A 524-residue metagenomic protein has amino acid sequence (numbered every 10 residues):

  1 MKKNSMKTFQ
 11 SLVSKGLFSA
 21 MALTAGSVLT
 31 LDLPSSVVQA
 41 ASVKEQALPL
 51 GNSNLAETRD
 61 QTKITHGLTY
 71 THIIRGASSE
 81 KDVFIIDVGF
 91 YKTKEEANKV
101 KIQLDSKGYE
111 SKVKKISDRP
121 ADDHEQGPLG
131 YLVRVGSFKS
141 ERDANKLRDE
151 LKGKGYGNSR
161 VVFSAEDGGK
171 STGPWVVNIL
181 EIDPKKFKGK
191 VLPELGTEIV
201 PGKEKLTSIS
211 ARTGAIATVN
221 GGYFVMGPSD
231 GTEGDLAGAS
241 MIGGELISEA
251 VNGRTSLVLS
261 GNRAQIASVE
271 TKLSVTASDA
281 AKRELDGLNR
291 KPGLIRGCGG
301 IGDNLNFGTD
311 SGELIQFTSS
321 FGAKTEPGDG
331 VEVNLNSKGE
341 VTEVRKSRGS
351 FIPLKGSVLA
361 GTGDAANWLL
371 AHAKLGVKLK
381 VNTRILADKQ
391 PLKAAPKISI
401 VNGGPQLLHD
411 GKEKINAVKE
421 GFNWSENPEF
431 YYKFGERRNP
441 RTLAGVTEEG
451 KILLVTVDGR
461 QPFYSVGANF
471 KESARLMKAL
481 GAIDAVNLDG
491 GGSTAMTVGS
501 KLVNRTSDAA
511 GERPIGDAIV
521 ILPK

Functional and structural regions predicted by a protein language model:
M1-Q10: N-terminal secretory signal peptides that target proteins for export/translocation
F9-A20, T24-K524: Gly/Ser/Thr/Pro-rich low-complexity, intrinsically disordered segments
